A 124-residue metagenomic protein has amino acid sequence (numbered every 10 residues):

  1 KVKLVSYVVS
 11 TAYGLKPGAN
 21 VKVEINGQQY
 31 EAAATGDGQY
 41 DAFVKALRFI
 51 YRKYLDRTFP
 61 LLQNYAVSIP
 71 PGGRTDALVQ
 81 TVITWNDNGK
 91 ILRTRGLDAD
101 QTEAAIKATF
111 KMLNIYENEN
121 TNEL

Functional and structural regions predicted by a protein language model:
K1-L124: Terminal or standalone catalytic/regulatory effector modules within metabolic enzymes and repeat proteins
